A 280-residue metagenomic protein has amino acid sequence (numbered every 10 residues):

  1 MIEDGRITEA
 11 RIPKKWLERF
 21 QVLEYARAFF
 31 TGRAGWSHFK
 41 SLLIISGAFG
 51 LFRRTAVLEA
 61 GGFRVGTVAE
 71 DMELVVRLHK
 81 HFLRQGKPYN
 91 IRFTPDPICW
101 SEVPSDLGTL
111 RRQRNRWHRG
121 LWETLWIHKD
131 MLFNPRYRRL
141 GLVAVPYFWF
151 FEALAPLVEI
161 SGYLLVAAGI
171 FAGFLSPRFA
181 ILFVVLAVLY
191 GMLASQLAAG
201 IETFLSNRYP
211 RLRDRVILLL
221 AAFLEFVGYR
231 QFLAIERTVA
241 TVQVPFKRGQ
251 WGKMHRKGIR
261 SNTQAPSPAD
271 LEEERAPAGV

Functional and structural regions predicted by a protein language model:
M1-W100: Internal catalytic domains of large membrane-associated glycosyltransferases
P13, L107, R111, L142-Y147 (+3 more regions): Alpha-helical membrane-protein architecture signal
L23-F30, G108-M131, L165, S195-A199 (+1 more regions): Catalytic core of nucleotide-sugar-dependent glycosyltransferases
D71-H79, R111-H118, P146-L157: Alpha-helical transmembrane segments of integral membrane proteins, especially early/N-terminal helices
F93, S105, W126-A144, L164 (+1 more regions): Long, K/E/R/D-enriched contiguous segments that form extended
Y147-F246: Membrane-embedded multi-pass helical conduit in multi-pass membrane proteins, especially envelope-biosynthetic
S176-L182, K247-L271: Hydrophobic alpha-helical transmembrane segments and immediately flanking/interface helices in integral membrane
E274-V280: Long, low-complexity, intrinsically disordered segments
